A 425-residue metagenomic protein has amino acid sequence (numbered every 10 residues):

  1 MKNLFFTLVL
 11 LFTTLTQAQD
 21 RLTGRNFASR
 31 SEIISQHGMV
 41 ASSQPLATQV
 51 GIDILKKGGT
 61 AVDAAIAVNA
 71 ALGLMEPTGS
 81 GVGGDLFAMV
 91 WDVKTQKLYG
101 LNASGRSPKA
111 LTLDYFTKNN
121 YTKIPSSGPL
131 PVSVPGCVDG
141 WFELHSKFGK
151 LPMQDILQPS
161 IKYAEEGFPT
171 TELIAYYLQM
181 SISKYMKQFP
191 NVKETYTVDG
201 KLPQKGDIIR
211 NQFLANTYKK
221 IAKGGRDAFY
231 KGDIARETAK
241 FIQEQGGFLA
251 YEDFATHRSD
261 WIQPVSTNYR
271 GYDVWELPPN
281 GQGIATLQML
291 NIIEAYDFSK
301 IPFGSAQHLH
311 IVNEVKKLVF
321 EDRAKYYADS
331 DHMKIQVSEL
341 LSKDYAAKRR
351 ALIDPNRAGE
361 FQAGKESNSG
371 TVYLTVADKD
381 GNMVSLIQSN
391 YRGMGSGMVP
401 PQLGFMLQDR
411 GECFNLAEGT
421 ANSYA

Functional and structural regions predicted by a protein language model:
M1-D20: Bacterial Sec-dependent N-terminal signal peptides
Q19-Q49, A61-G224, F229-K231, R236-G281 (+2 more regions): Noncatalytic scaffold domains of N-terminal-nucleophile
Q36-G38, D85-F87, I262-P264, T286 (+3 more regions): Short glycine-rich loop/turn motifs
L74-T78, G84-Y99, F248-A250, N382-A425: Active-site rim segments in enzyme catalytic domains, especially the processed small/beta chain of N-terminal
W275-G283, T371-T375, I387-M398: Glycine-rich phosphate/pyrophosphate-binding beta-alpha loops
A295-S389, Q402-L403, R410: Internal maturation/activation junctions in enzymes
